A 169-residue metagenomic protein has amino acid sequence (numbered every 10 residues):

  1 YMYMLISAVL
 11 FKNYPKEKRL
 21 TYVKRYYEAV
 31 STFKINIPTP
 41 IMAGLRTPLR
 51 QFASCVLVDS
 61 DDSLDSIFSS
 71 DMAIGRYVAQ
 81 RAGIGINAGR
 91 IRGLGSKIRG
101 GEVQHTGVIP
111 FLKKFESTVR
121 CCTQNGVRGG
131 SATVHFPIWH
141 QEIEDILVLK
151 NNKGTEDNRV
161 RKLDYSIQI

Functional and structural regions predicted by a protein language model:
Y1-I169: Extended catalytic cores of very large enzyme megasubunits
